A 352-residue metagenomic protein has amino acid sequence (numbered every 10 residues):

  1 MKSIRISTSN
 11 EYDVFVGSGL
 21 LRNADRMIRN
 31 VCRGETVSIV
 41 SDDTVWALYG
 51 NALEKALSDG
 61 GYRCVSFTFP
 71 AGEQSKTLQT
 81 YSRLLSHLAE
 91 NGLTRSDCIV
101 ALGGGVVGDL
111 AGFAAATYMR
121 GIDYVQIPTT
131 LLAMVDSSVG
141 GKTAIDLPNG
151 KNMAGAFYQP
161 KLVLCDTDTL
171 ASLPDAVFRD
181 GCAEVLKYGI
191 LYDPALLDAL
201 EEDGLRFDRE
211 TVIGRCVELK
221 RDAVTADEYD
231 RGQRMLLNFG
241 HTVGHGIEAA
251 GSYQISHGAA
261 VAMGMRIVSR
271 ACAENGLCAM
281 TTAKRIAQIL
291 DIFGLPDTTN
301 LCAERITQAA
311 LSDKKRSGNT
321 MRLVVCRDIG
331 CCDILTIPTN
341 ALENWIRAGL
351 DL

Functional and structural regions predicted by a protein language model:
M1-D97: ATP/NTP phosphate-donor binding region
F15, F113-D203: A glycine/threonine-rich phosphate-anchoring loop and its flanking beta-alpha core in nucleotide/phosphate-binding
S58, Q159-V163, D168-D175, A183-A195 (+10 more regions): Generic secondary-structure signature for well-ordered alpha-helical cores
G92-T94, T117-Y118, D146-L147, A154-Y158 (+3 more regions): Solvent-exposed alpha-helices and their adjacent loops that cap or buttress functional pockets in soluble metabolic
V106-F113, M134, G246: Short glycine/serine/threonine-rich phosphate/pyrophosphate-binding segments that cradle anionic phosphate groups
A183-V185, L277-L352: C-terminal charged capping/lid subdomain of soluble metabolic enzymes
D198-R305: Active-site segments that bind and position negatively charged phosphate/pyrophosphate groups
